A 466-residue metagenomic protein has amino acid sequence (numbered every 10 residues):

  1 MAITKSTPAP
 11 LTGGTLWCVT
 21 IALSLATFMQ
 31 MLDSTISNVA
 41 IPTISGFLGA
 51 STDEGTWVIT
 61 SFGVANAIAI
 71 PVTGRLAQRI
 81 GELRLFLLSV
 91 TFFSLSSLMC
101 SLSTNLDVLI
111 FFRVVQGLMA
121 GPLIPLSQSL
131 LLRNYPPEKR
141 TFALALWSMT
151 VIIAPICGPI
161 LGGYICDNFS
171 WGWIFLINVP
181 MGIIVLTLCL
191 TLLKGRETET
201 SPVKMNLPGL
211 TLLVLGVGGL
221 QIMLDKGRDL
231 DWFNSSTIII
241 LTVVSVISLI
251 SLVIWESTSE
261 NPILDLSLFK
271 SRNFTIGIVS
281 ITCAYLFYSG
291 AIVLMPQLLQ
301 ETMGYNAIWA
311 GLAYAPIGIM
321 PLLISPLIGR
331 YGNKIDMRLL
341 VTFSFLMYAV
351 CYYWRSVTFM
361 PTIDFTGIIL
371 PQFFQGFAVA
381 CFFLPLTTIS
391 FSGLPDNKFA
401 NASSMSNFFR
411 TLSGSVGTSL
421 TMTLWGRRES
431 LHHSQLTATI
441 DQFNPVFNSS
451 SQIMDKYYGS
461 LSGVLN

Functional and structural regions predicted by a protein language model:
M1-L11: Short, Lys/Arg-rich, polar N-terminal cytosolic tail immediately upstream of the first transmembrane signal-anchor
A9, E54, T411-N466: Hydrophobic transmembrane architecture of multi-pass small-molecule transporters
G14-G74, Q78, L83, V108-L109 (+7 more regions): Transmembrane core module of solute transporters
F28, T60-V64, T91, A145-M149 (+6 more regions): Transmembrane alpha-helical cores of Major Facilitator Superfamily
I41, A154-C166, G417, T421-W425: Small-residue (Gly/Pro/Ala) motifs that create kinks and tight helix-helix packing interfaces
E54, K139-L146, K398-M405: Cytoplasmic loop-to-transmembrane helix junctions
I70-G209: Helix-loop-helix hairpins in multi-pass membrane proteins, especially solute transporters
P180-T198, G216-K226, V244-T258: C-terminal membrane-cytosol helix-exit motif in multi-pass small-molecule transporters
